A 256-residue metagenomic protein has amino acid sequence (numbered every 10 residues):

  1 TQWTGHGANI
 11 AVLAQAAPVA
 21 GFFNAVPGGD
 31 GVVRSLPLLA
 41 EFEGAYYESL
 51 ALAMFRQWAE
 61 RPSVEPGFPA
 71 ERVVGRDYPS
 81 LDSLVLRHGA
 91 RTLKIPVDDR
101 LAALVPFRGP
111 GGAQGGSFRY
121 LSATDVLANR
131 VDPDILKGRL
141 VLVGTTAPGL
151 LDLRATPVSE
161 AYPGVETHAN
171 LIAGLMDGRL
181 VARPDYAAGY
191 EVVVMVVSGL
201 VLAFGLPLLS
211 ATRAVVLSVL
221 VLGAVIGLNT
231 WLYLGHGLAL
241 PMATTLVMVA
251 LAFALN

Functional and structural regions predicted by a protein language model:
T1-L200: Flexible inter-domain connectors and hinge/loop segments
G174-N256: Transmembrane alpha-helices and their extracellular/periplasmic helix-loop junctions in integral membrane proteins
